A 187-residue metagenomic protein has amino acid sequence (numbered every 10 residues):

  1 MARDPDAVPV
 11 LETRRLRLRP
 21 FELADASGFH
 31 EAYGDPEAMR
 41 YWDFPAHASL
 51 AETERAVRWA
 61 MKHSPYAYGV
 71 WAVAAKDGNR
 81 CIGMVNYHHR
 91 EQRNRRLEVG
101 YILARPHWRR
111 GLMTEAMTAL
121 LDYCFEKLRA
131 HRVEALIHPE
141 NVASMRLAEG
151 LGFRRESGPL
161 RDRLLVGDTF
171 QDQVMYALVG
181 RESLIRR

Functional and structural regions predicted by a protein language model:
M1-R40, A72-R187: Acyl-donor (CoA/ACP) binding surface of acyl/acetyltransferases
F21, S49-A51, S64, S183-L184: A short hydrophobic/aromatic micro-motif that marks alpha-helical segments and, especially, helix-coil
H30, E37-W59: Conserved GNAT-fold acetyl-CoA-binding loop/helix
A48-S49, G69, E140: Short, conserved alpha-helical segments within structured domains
W59-A72: A short helix-loop-beta-strand connector motif used in the catalytic cores of GNAT acetyltransferases and, in some
